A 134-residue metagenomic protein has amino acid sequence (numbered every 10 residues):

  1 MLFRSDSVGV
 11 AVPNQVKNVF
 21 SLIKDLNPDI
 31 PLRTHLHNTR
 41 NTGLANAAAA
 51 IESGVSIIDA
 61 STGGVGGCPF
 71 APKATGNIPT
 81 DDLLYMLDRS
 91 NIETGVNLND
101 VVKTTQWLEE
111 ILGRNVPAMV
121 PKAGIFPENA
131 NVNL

Functional and structural regions predicted by a protein language model:
F3-L134: Catalytic cores and adjacent flexible loops of soluble metabolic enzymes that perform enolate/carbanion chemistry on
